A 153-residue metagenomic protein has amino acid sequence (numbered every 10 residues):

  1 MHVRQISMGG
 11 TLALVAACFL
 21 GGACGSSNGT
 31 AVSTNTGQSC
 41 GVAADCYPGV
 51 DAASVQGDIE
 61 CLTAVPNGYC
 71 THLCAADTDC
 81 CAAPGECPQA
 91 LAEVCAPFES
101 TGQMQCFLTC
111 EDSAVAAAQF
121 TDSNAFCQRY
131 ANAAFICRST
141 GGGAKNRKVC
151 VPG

Functional and structural regions predicted by a protein language model:
M1-A13: Bacterial N-terminal signal peptides that target proteins for export
V15-A16, L62: N-terminal hydrophobic or amphipathic segments with adjacent small-residue motifs that include Sec signal peptides
A17-C18, S33: N-terminal presequences and immediately downstream first alpha-helices
L20-A23: C-terminal motif of bacterial Sec signal peptides marking the signal peptidase cleavage site
G25-G153: Secreted, cysteine-rich disulfide-bonded mini-domains of extracellular proteins
